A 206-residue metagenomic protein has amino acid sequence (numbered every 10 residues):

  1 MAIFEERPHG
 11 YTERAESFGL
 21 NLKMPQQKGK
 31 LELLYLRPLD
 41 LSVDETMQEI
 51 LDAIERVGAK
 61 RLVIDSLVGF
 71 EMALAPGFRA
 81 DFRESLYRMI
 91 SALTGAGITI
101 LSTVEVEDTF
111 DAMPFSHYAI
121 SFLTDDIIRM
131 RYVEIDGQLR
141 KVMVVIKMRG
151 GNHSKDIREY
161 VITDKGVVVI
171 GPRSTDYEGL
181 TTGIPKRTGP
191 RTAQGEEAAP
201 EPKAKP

Functional and structural regions predicted by a protein language model:
M1-A2, Y11-E13, L22-Q26, K60-I64 (+5 more regions): Extended hydrophobic-aromatic, low-complexity segments
M1-E45: Conserved P-loop
E5-E6, T103-V106, R149: A short beta-strand-to-loop transition that corresponds to the Sensor-1 phosphate-sensing loop of AAA+ P-loop ATPases
G10-A15, E49, A119-L123, V144: Alpha-helical scaffold elements adjacent to nucleotide-binding pockets in ATP/GTP-utilizing enzyme cores
L20-K28, A119-L123, V161: Short, conserved catalytic or adaptor-binding loops enriched in Gly and charged residues
D40-L123, I127, I135-G137: P-loop NTPase motor core
Q48, D52-V57, R61, D125-D126 (+1 more regions): Conserved P-loop NTPase
